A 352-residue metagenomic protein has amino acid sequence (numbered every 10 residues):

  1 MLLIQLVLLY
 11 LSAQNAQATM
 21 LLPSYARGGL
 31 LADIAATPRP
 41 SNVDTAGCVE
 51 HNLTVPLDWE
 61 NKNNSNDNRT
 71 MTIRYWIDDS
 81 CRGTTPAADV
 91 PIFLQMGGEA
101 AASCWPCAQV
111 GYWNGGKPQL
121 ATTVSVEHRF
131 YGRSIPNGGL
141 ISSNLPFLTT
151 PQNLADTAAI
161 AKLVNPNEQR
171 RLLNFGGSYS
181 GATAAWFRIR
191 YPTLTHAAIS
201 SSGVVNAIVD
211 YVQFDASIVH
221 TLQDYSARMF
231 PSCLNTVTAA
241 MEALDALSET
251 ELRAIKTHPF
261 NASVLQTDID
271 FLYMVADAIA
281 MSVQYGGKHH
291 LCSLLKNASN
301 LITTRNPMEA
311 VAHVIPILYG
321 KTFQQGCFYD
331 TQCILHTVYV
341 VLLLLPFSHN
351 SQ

Functional and structural regions predicted by a protein language model:
L3-T122, R133: Catalytic-loop region of hydrolases
N64-N66, P106-Q109, P136-G139, W186 (+1 more regions): Short coil/turn segments at secondary-structure boundaries
Y112-P118, N165-P166, F187-H196: Short, surface-exposed basic-aromatic patches at helix termini and helix-loop junctions that form
F130-S143: Glycine-rich "HGGG/HGxG" loop immediately N-terminal to the catalytic nucleophile of the alpha/beta-hydrolase
N144-N165: Alpha/beta-hydrolase active-site loop
N167-S178: Alpha/beta-hydrolase fold nucleophile elbow
G176-W186: Glycine-rich nucleophile elbow surrounding the catalytic serine of serine-hydrolase chemistry
W186-S351: Alpha/beta-hydrolase
